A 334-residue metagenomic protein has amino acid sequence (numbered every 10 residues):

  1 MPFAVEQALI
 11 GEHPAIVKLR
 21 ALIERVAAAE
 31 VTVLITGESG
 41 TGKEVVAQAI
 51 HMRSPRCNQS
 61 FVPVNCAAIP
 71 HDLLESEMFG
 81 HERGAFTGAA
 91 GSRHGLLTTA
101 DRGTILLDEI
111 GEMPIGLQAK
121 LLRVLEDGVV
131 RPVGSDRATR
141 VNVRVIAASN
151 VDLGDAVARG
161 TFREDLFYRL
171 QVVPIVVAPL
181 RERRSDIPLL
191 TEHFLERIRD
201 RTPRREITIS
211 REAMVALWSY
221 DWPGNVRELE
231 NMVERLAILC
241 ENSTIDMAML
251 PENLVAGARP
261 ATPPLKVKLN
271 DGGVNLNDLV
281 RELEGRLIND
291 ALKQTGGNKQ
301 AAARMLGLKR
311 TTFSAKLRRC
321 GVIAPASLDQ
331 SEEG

Functional and structural regions predicted by a protein language model:
P2-V17, A21-E24, S54-Q59, G134-R144 (+2 more regions): Nucleotide-binding/hydrolysis machinery
A8, A15-T87, T98-P114, N142 (+2 more regions): Conserved post-Walker A coupling segment in P-loop NTPases
L19, T41, V64, M78 (+13 more regions): Conserved RecA-like P-loop NTPase ATPase core
L22, R53, H81, K120 (+2 more regions): Conserved helical "switch/dimer-interface" subregion of ABC/ABC-like ATPase nucleotide-binding domains
Q48, K268-G334: Bacterial C-terminal helix-turn-helix
M52, A119, R123, R131 (+3 more regions): Base-recognition residues in the alpha-helical recognition helix of bacterial helix-turn-helix
S60-N65, G91-R102, L106, P114-K120 (+2 more regions): AAA+/SF3 P-loop NTPase mechanochemical coupling elements
G84-G91, D127-P132, D155, K268-D271: Short gly/ser/thr-rich secondary-structure transition/capping motifs
